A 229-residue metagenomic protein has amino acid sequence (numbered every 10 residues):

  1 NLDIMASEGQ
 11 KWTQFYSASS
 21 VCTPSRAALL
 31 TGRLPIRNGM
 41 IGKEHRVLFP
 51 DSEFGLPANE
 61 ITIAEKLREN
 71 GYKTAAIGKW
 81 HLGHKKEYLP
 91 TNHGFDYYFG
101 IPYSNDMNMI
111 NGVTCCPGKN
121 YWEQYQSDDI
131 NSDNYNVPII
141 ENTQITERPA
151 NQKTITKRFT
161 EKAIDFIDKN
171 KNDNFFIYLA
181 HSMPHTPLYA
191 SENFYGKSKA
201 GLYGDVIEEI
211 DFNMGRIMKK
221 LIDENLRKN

Functional and structural regions predicted by a protein language model:
N1-N229: Formylglycine-dependent sulfatase
